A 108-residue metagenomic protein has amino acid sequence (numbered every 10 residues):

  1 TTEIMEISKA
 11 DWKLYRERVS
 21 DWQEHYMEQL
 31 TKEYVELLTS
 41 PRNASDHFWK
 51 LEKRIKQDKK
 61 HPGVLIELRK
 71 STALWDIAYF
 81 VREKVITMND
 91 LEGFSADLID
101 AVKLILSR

Functional and structural regions predicted by a protein language model:
T2-R108: Acidic, Ser/Pro/Thr-rich low-complexity regulatory regions and the short amphipathic helical interaction modules they
